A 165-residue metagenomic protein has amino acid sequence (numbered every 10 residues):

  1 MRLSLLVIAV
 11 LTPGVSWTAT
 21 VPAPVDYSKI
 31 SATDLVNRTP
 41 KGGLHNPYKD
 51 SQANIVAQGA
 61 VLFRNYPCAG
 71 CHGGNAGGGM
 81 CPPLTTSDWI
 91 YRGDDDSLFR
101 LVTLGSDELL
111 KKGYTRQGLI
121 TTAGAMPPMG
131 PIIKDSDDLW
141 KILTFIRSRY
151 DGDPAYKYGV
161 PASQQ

Functional and structural regions predicted by a protein language model:
M1-I8: Sec-dependent signal peptide recognition, specifically the positively charged N-region followed immediately by
P13-V15: N-terminal signal peptide c-region/cleavage motif recognized by signal peptidases
V21-V25, G79-T85, G105-L139, R149 (+1 more regions): Axial heme c-ligation environment in periplasmic c-type cytochrome domains
D26-R64, Q165: Electrostatic cytochrome c docking/interface patches
N54, Q58, G93-S97, D137-K141: Extracytoplasmic/secreted proteins, especially bacterial periplasmic and envelope-associated proteins
G59, N65-G74, L98, V102 (+3 more regions): The canonical Cys-X-X-Cys-His
R64-P67, G79-D94: Mid-length scaffold segments of soluble, non-membrane domains
